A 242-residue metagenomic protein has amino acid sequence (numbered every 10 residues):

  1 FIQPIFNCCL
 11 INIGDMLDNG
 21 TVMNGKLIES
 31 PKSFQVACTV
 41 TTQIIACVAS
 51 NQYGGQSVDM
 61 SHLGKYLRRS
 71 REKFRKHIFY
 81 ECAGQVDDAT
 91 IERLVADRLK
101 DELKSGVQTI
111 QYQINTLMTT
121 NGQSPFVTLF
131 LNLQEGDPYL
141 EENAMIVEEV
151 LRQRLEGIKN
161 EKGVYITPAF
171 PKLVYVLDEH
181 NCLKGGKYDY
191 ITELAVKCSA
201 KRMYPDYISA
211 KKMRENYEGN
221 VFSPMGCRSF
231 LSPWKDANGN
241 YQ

Functional and structural regions predicted by a protein language model:
F1-Q242: Conserved catalytic cores of very large enzyme subunits
